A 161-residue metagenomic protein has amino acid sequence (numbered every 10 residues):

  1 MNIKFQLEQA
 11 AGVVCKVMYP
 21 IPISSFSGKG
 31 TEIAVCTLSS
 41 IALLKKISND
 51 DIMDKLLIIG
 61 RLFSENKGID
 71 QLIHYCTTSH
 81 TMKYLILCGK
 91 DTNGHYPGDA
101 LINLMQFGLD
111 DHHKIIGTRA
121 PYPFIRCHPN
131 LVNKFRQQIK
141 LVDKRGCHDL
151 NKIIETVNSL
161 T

Functional and structural regions predicted by a protein language model:
M1: Catalytic domains of riboflavin
K4-I115: Conserved mixed alpha/beta catalytic, RNA-binding, or beta-rich assembly cores of soluble enzyme, regulatory
G108-T161: Divalent-metal-activated hydrolytic enzyme cores
